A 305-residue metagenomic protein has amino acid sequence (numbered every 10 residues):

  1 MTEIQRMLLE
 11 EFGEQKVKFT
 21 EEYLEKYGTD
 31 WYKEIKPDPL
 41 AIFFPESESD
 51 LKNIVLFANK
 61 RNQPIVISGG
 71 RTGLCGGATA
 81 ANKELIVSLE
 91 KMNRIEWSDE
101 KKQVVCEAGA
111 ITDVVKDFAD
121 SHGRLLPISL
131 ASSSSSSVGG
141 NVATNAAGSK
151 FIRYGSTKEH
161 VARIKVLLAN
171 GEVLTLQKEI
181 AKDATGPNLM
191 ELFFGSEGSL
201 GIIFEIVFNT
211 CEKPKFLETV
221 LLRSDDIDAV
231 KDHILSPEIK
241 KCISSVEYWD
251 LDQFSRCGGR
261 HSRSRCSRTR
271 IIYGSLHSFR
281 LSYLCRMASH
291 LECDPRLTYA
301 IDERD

Functional and structural regions predicted by a protein language model:
M1-L56, G73-K102, A131, Q253-T269: N-terminal flexible segment immediately upstream of the FAD-binding catalytic core in FAD-dependent oxidoreductases
E3-E14, N53, F57-R61, F118 (+2 more regions): Generic non-transmembrane alpha-helical segments
K16-E21, I67, I128, E247: A generic structural-conservation signal
F19-Y27, F208-E212, E218-D305: C-terminal substrate-recognition/cap domain of FAD-linked oxidoreductases
P37-I65, Q103, G148, E172 (+5 more regions): Soluble FAD-dependent oxygen oxidases
I65-I67, G73-L74: Active-site cofactor/substrate anionic-group-binding motifs, chiefly glycine- and Lys/Arg-rich phosphate-binding loops
N93-S98, K102-A108, T112-E247: FAD-binding subdomain of flavoenzyme oxidoreductases
